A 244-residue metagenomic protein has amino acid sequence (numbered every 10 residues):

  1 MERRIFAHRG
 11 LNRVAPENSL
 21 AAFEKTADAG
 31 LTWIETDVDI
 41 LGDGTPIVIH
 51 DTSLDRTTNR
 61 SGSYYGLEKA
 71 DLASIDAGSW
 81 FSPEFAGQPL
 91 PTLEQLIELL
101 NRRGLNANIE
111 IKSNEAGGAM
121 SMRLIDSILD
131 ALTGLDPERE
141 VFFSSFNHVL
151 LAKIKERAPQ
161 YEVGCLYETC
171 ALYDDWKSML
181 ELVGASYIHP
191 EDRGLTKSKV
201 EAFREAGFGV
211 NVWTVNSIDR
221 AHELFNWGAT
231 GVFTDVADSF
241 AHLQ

Functional and structural regions predicted by a protein language model:
M1-Q244: Phosphate-group recognition and catalysis centered on beta-loop-alpha active-site segments
